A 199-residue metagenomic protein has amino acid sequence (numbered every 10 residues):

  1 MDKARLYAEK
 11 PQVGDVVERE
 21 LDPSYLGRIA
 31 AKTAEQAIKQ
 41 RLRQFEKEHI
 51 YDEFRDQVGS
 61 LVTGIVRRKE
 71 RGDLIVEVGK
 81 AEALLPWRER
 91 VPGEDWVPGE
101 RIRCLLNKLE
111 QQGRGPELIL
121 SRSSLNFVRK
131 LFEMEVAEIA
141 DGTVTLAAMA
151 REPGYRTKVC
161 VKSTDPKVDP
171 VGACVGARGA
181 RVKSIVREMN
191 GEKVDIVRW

Functional and structural regions predicted by a protein language model:
M1-W199: RNA-contacting regions in translation and RNA-metabolism proteins, encompassing KH/S1 modules where present
